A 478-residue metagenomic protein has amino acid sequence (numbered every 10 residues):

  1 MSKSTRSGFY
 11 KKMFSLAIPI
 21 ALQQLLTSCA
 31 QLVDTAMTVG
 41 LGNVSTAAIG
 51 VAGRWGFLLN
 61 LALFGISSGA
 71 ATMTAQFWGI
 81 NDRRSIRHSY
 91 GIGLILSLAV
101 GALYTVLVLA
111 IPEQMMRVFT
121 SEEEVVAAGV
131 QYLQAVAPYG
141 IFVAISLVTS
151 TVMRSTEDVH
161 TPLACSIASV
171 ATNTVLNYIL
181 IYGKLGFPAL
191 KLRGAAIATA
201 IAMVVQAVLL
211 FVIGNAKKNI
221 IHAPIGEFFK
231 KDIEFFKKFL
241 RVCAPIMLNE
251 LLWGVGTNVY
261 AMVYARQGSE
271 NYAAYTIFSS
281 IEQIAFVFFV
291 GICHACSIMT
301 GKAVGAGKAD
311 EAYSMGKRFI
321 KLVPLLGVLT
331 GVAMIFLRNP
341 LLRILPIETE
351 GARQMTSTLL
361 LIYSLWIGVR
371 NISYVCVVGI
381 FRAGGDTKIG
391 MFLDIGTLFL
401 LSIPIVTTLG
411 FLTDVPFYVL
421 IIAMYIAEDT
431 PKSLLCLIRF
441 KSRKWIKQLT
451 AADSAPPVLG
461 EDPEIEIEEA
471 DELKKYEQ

Functional and structural regions predicted by a protein language model:
M1-I20, T74-I141, F187-C243, T300-W366 (+1 more regions): Short alpha-helical transmembrane segments in multi-pass integral membrane proteins
S4-A36, G40-L41, F57-G69, M73 (+7 more regions): N-terminal transmembrane alpha-helices
S15-D34, A135, S146, S169 (+5 more regions): Transmembrane helical elements of multi-pass membrane transporters/channels
I20, Q24, T35-A36, G53 (+15 more regions): Transmembrane alpha-helix boundary and packing residues in multipass membrane permease domains and related
L22, L26, A30, L59-L63 (+13 more regions): Residue-level hotspots within pore-lining transmembrane alpha-helices of multi-pass secondary transporters
L25, C29-A47, M116-E123, I179-L190 (+5 more regions): Helix-terminus/linker motif at the lipid-water interface of multi-pass membrane proteins
T46-V106, V143-P162, A274-R338, N371-G390: Small-residue-rich hydrophobic transmembrane alpha-helices
S67, V136-S155, P162-N173, A195-L210 (+5 more regions): Short runs within selected transmembrane alpha-helices of multi-pass transporters and secretion channels
